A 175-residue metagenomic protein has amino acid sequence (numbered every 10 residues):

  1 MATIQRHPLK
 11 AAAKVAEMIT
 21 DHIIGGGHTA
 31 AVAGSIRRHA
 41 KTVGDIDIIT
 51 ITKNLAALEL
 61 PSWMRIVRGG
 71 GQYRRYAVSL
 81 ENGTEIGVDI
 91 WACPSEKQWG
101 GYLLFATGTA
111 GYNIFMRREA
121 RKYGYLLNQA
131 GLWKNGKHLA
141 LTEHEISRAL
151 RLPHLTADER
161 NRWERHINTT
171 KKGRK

Functional and structural regions predicted by a protein language model:
A2-A11, N54-K175: Acidic, metal-coordinating catalytic segment for phosphate/diphosphate chemistry, firing primarily on the Nudix
K10, K14-M18: Amphipathic alpha-helical
E17-A57: Active-site nucleotide-donor binding segment shared across nucleotidyl transfer reactions
